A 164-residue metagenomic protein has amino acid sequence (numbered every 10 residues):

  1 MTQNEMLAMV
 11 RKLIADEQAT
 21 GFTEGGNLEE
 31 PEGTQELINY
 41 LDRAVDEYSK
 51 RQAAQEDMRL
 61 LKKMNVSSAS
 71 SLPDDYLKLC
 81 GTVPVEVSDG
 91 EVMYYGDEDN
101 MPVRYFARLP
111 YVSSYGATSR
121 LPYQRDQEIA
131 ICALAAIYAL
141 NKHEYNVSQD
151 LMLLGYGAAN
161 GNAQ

Functional and structural regions predicted by a protein language model:
M1-Q164: Glycine-enriched, solvent-exposed interface loops adjoining structured elements
